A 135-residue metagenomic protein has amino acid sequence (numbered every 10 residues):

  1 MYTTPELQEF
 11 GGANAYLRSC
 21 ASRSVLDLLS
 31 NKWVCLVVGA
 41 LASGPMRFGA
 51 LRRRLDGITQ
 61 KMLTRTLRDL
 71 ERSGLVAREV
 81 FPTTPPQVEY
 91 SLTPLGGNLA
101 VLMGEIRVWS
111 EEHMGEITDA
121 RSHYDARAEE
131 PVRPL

Functional and structural regions predicted by a protein language model:
M1-L17, R72, A77, P94-L135: C-terminal regulatory/oligomerization modules of transcriptional regulators
G12-M62: N-terminal helix-turn-helix DNA-binding core of bacterial DNA-binding proteins
V38, A42, E89, G97-A100 (+1 more regions): Short amphipathic alpha-helical segments with heptad-repeat character
G49, R68, V88: Residues within the helices of the helix-turn-helix
A50, M62, S91-P94, N98: Alpha-helical initiation/capping and key positions within long helical/coiled-coil segments
L63, L67-L70: Basic amphipathic alpha-helical segments that dock to polyanions
E71-S91: Beta-hairpin "wing" of winged helix-turn-helix
